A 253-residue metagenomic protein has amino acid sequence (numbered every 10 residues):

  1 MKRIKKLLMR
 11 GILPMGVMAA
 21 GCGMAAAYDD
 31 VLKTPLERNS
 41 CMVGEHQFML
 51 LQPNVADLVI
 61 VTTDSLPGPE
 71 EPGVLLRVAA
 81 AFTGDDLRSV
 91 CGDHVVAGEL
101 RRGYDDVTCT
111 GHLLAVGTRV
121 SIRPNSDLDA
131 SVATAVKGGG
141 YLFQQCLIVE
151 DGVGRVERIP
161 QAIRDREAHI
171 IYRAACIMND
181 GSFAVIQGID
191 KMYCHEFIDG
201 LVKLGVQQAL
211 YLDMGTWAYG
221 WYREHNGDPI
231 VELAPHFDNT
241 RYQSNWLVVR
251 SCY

Functional and structural regions predicted by a protein language model:
M1-K6: N-terminal secretory signal peptides that target proteins for export/translocation
L8, G23-Y253: Gly/Ser/Thr/Pro-rich low-complexity, intrinsically disordered segments
G11-A20: Bacterial N-terminal signal peptides
